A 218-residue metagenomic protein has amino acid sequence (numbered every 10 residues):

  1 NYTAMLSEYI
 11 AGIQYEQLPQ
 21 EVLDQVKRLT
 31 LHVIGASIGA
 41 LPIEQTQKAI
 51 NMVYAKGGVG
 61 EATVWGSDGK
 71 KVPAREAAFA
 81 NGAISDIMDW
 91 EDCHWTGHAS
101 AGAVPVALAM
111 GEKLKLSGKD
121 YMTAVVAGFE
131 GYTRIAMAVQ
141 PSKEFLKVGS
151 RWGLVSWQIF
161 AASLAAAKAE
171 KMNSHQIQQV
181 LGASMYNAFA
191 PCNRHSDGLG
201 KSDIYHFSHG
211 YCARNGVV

Functional and structural regions predicted by a protein language model:
N1-V218: N-terminal core-entry segment
